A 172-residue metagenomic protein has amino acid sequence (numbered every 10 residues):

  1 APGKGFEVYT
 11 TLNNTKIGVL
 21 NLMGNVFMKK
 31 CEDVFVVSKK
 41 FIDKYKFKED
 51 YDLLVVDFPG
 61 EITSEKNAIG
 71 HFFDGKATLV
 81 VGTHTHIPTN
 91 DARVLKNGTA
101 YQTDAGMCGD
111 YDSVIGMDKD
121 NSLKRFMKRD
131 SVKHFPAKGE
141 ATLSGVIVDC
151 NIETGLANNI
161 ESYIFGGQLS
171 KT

Functional and structural regions predicted by a protein language model:
P2-Y51: Binuclear metal-dependent hydrolase catalytic cores centered on His/Asp/Glu-rich metal-binding motifs
K4, K29-V37, S64, A68 (+2 more regions): Conserved active-site and cofactor/substrate-binding residues in soluble primary-metabolism enzymes
E7-V8, N90-A92, G145-V148: Short beta-strand scaffold segments in enzyme catalytic cores
N21, V56-D57, G82, Q102 (+1 more regions): Short beta-strand segments
G24-K29, T63, P88, C108-D110 (+2 more regions): Short, acidic Gly/Pro/Ser/Thr-rich loop/turn segments
N25-K29, V36, K44-V81, T85: Active-site-proximal segments of metal-dependent phosphoesterases and phosphodiesterases across multiple
Y45, S122-T172: A short C-terminal boundary segment appended to hydrolase-like catalytic domains
T63-P136: Conserved beta-sheet core of the metallophosphoesterase superfamily
